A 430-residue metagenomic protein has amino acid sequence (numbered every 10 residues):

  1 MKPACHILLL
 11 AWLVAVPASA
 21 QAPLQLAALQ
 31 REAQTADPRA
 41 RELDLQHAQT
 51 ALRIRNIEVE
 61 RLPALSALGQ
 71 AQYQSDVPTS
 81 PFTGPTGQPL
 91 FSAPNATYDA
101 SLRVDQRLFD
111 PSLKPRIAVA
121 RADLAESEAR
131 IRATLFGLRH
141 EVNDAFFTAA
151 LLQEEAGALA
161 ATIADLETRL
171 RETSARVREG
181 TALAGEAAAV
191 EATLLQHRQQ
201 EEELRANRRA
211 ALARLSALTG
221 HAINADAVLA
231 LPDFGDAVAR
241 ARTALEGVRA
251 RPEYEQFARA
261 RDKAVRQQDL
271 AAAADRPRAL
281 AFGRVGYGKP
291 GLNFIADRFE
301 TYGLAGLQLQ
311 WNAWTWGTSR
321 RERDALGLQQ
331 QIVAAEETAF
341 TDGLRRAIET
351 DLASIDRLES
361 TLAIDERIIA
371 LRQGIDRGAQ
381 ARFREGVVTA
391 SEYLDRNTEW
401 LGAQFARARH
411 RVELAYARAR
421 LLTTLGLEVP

Functional and structural regions predicted by a protein language model:
K2-L9: Sec-dependent signal peptide recognition, specifically the positively charged N-region followed immediately by
A15-P17: N-terminal signal peptide c-region/cleavage motif recognized by signal peptidases
A20-Q70, D76, Q106-R107, L183 (+8 more regions): Bacterial Sec-pathway N-terminal export signals of envelope proteins
Q30, S101-R103, F146, L304-Q308 (+1 more regions): Membrane-embedded beta-strand positions in outer-membrane beta-barrel channels/transporters
R41, A64-T83, L90, P94 (+7 more regions): Small/polar (Gly/Ser/Thr/Ala-rich) solvent-exposed segments that form structured loops/beta-strands/short helices used
E42-I57, T134, L138-G157, T168 (+5 more regions): Amphipathic alpha-helical coiled-coil segments
T97-D99, D144, A189, R278 (+1 more regions): Transmembrane beta-barrel architecture of outer-membrane proteins
T134-A250, S354, L358, R407 (+1 more regions): Periplasmic alpha-helical coiled-coil/stalk elements that build and connect Gram-negative outer-membrane
